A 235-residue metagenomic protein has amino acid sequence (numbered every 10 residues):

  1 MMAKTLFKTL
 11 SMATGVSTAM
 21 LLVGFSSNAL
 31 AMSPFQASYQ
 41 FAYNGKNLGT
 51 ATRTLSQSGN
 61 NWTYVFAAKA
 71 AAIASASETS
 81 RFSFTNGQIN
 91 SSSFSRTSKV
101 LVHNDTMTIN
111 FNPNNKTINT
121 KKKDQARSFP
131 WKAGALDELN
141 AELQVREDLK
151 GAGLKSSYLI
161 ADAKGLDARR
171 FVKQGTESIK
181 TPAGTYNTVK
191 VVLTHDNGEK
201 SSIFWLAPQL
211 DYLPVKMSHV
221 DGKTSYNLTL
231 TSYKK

Functional and structural regions predicted by a protein language model:
M1, A31-M32: Absolute protein N-terminus
M2-S17: Bacterial N-terminal signal peptides that target proteins for export
L6, E147-K150: Short beta-strand/loop turn elements enriched in aromatics
S17-T18, A29: Cleavable N-terminal signal peptides
G24-S26: N-terminal signal peptide c-region/cleavage motif recognized by signal peptidases
M32-P113, K150-K235: Acidic, serine/threonine-rich low-complexity disordered tracts
H103-D148: Hydrophobic, well-structured mid-protein blocks that either form specific transmembrane helices
